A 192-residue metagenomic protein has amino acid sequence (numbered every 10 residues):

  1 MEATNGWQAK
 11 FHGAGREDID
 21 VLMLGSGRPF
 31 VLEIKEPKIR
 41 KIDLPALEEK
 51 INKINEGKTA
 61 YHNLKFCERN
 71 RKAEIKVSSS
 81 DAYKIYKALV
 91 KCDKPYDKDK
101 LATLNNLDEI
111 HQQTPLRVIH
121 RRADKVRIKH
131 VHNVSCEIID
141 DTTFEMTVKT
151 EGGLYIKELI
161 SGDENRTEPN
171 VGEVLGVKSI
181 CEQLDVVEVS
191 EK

Functional and structural regions predicted by a protein language model:
M1-K192: Non-catalytic RNA-recognition surface used by pseudouridine synthases
